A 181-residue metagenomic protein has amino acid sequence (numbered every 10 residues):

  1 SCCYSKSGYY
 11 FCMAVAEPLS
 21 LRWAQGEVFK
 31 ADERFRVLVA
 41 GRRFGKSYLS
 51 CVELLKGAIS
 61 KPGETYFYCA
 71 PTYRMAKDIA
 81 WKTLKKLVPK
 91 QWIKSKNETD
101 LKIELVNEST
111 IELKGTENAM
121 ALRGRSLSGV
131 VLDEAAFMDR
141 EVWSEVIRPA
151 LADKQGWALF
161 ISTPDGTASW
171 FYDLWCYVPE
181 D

Functional and structural regions predicted by a protein language model:
S1-D181: Phosphate/NTP-binding elements of NTP-utilizing enzymes
